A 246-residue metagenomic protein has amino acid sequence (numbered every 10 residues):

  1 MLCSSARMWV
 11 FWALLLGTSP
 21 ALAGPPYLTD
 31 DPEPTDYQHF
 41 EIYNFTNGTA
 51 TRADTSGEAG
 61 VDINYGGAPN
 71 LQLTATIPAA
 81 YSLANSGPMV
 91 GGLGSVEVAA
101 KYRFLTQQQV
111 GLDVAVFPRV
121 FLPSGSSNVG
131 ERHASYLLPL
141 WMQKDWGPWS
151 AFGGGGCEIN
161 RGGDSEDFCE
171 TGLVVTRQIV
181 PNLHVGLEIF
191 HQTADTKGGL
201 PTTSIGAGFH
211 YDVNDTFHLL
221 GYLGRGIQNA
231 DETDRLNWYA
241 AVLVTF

Functional and structural regions predicted by a protein language model:
M1-V10: Bacterial N-terminal signal peptides that target proteins for export
V10-F11, A21-L22: Cleavable N-terminal signal peptides
A23-F246: Transmembrane beta-barrel domains of Gram-negative outer membranes and organellar outer membranes
